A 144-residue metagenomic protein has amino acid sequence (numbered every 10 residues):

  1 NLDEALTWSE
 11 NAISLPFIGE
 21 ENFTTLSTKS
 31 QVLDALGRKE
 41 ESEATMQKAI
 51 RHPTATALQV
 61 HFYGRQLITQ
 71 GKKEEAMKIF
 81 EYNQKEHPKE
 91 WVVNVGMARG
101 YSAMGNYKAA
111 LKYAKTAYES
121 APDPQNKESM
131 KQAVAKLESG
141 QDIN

Functional and structural regions predicted by a protein language model:
L2-P88, V92-R99: Alpha-helical adaptor scaffolds
I13, D34, Q47-R51, S102-Q125: TPR/TPR-like (Sel1-like) alpha-helical repeat modules
A35, T69-Q70, A103, K136-G140: Register position in tetratricopeptide repeats
